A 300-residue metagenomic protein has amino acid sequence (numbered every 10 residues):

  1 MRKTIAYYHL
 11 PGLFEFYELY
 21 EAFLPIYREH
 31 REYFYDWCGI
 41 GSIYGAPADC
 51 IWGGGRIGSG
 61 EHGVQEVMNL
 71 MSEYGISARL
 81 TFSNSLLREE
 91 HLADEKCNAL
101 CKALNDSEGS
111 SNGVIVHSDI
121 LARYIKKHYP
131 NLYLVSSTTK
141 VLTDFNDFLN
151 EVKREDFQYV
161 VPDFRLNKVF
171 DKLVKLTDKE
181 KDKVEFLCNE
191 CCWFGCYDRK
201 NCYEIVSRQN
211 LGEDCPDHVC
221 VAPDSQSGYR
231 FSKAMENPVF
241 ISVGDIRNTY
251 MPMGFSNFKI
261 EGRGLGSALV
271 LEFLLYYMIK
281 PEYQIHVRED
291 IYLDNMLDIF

Functional and structural regions predicted by a protein language model:
M1-E151, F157-F300: Active-site pocket-lining/capping segments in soluble small-molecule metabolic enzymes
